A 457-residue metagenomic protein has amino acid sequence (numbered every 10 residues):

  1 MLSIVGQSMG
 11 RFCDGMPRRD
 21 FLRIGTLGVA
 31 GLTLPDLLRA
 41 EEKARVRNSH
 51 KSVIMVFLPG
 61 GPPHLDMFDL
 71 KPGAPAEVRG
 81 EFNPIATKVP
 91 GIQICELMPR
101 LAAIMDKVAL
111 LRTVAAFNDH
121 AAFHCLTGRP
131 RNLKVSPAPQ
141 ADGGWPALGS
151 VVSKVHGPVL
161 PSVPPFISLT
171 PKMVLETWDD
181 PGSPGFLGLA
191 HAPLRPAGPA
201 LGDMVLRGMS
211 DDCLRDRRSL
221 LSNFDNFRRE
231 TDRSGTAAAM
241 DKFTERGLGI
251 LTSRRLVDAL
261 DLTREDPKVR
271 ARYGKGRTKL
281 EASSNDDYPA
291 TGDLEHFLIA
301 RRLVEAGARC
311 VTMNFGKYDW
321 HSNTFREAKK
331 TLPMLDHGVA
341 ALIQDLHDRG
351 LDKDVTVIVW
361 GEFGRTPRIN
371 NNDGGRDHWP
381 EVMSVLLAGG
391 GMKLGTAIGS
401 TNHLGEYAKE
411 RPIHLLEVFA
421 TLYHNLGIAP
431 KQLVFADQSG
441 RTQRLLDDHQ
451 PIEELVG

Functional and structural regions predicted by a protein language model:
M1-G457: Ligand-binding pockets and gating/stacking loops
